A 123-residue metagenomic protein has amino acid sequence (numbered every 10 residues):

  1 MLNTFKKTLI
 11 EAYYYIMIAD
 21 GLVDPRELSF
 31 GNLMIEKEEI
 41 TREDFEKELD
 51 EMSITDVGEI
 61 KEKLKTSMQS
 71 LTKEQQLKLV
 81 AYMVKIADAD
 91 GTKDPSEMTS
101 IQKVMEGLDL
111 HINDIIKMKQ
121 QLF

Functional and structural regions predicted by a protein language model:
M1-F123: Small-residue-enriched hydrophobic alpha-helices in membranes
